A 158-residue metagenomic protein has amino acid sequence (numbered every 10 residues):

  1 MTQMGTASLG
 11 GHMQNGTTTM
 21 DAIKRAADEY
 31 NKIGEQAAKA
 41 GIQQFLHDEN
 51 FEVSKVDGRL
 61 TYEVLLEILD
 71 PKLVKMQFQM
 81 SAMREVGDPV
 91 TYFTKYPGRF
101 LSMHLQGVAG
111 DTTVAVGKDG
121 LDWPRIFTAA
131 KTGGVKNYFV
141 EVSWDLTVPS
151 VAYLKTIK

Functional and structural regions predicted by a protein language model:
M1-K75, M83: Active-site acidic/histidine proton-transfer and metal-coordination neighborhood in alpha/beta enzyme cores
D57-T61, L66-V74, A82-K158: Histidine-acidic metal/acid-base catalytic patches
Q79: Active-site glycine-centered loops adjacent to acidic/histidine catalytic or metal-binding residues that shape
